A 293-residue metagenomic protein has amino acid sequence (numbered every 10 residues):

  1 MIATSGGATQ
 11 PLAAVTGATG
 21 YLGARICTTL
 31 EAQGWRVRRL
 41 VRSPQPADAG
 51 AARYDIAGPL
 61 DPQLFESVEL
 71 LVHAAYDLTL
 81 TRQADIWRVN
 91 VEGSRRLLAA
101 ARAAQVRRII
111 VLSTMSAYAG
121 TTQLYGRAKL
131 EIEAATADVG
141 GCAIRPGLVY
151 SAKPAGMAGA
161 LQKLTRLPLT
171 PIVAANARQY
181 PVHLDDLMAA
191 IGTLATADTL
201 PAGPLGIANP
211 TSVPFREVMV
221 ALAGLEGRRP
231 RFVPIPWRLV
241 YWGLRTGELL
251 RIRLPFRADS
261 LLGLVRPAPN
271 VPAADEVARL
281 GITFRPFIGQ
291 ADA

Functional and structural regions predicted by a protein language model:
I2, L12, P267-A293: Amphipathic terminal alpha-helices
P11-Q33: N-terminal Rossmann NAD(P)H-binding glycine-rich loop of SDR-like oxidoreductase domains
L40-Q45, D55-I56: N-terminal Rossmann-fold cofactor-binding loop
R53-R96, A100, M115-A119: NAD(P)H-binding glycine-rich loop region in Rossmannoid oxidoreductase-like domains and their noncatalytic homologs
W87-V91, T122-E133, L148-A155, G159 (+3 more regions): Short-chain dehydrogenase/reductase
R88, E92-L130, D138, C142 (+1 more regions): Conserved Rossmann-fold NAD(P)-dependent oxidoreductase catalytic core, especially the SDR/UDP-sugar
K163-V182, D186, A190-L194, D198-A202 (+1 more regions): A conserved pocket-lining segment of Rossmann-fold NAD(P)-dependent short-chain dehydrogenase/reductase
L194-L254, A278-A293: Mid/C-terminal beta-alpha module of Rossmann-like enzyme folds, strongest in SDR-family dehydrogenases/epimerases
